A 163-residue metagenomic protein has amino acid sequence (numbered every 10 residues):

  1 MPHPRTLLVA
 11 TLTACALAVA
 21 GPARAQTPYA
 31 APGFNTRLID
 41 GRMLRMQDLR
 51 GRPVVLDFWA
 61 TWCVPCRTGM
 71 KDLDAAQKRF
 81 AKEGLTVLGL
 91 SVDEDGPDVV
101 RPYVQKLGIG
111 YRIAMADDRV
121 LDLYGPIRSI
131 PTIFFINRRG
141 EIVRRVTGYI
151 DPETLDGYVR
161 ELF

Functional and structural regions predicted by a protein language model:
M1-T6: Positively charged n-region of N-terminal signal peptides that target proteins for export
V9-A18: Bacterial N-terminal signal peptides
P22-Q47: N-terminal "domain-start" segment that seeds a small globular fold
R52-V54, F58-W62, S129: Short pre-active-site segment immediately N-terminal to redox-active cysteine/selenocysteine motifs in thiol-based
V55-L56, V87, I133: Hydrophobic beta-strand anchors of alpha/beta hydrolase catalytic cores
F58-A75: Conserved redox-active cysteine motifs that mediate thiol-disulfide chemistry, especially di-cysteine Cys-X(1-2)-Cys
T68, K78-D117, I130: Conserved segment of the thioredoxin-like fold in thiol-based oxidoreductases
P102-G110, M115-R160: Thiol/disulfide oxidoreductase modules built on the thioredoxin-like
